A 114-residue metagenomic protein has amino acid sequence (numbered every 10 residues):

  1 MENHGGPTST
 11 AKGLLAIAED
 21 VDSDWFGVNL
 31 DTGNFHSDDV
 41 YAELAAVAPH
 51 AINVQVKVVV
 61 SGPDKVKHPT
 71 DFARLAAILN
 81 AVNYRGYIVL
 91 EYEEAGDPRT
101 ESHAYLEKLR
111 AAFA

Functional and structural regions predicted by a protein language model:
E2-H4: Short, well-ordered beta-to-alpha junction loops that form the rim of enzyme active sites and present histidine/acidic
P7-A114: Histidine-acidic metal/acid-base catalytic patches
